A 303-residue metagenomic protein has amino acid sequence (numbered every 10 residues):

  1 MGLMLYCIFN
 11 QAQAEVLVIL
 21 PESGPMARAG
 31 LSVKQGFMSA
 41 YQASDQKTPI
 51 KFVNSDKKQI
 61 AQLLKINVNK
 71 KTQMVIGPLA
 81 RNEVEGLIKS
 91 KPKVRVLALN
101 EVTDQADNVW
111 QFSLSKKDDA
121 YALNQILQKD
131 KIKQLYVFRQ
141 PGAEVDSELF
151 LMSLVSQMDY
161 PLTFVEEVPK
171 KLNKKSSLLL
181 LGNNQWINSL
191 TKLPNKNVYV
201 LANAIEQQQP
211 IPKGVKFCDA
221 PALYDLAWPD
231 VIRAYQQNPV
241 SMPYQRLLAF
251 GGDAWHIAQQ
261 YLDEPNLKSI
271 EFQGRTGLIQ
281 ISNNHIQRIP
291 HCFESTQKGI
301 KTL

Functional and structural regions predicted by a protein language model:
V16-Q35, S44: Extracytoplasmic "Venus flytrap"
A29-S32, Q46-Q105, Q185-W186: Beta-alpha junction/loop-to-helix N-cap segments that form part of ligand/metal-binding clefts
I50-I60, S113-L114, R139-Q140, D159-K170: Short beta->alpha junction loops
K70-L79, L97-L99, Q134-R139, K174-S189 (+1 more regions): Periplasmic-binding protein-like
F112-L135, P221-P229, F250-I257: Hydrophobic alpha-helical segments within soluble ligand-binding/sensing domains
K116-P161: An alpha-beta-alpha
S156, N188-G252, L262: Extracellular/periplasmic periplasmic-binding protein-like sensory domains
N238-L303: Segments of small-molecule ligand-sensing domains
